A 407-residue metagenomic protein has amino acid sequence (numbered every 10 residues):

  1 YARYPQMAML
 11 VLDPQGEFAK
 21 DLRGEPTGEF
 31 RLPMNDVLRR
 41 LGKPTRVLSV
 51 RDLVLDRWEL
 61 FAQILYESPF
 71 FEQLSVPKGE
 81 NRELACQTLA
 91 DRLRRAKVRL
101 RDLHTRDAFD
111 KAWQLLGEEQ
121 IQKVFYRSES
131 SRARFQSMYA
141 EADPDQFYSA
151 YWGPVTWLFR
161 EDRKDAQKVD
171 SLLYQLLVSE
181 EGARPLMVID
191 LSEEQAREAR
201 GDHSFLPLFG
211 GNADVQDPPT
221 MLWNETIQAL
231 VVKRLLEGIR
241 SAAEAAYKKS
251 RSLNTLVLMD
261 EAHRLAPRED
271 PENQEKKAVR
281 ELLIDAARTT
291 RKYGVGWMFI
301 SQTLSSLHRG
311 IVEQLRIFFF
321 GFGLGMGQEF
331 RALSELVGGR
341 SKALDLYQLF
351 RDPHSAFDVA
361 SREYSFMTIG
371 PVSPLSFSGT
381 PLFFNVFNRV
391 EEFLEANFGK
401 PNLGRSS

Functional and structural regions predicted by a protein language model:
A2-D285, K292: P-loop NTPase motor domains
L10-V11, V188-D190, L258, F299 (+3 more regions): Structured core elements
Q15-A19, E193-A196, H263-R264, T303-S306 (+3 more regions): Conserved nucleotide-binding/hydrolysis micro-motifs of P-loop NTPases
L22, W58-L60, A199-D202, R331 (+2 more regions): Short conserved micro-motifs at the rims of enzyme active sites and ligand-binding pockets
M34-L38, L74, E281-D285, F322-M326 (+3 more regions): Glycine-rich loops and low-complexity Gly/Arg-rich segments that provide flexible linkers or classic glycine-based
V54-Y66, G296-W297, R340-A356, N397-S406: Short secondary-structure transition/capping segments
V279-S378: Conserved ATP-driven motor cores of ASCE-family P-loop NTPases powering translocation/secretion/packaging/pilus
D358-S407: Conserved P-loop NTPase motor module
